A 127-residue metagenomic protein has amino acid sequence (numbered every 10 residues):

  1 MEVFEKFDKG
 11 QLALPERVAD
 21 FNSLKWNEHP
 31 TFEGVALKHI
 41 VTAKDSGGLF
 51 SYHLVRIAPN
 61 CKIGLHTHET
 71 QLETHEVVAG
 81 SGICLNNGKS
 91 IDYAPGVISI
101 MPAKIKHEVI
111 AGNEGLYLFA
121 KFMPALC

Functional and structural regions predicted by a protein language model:
M1-L49: A short, N-terminal "cap"/entry segment at the start of jelly-roll beta-barrel domains of the cupin/DSBH fold
K38-H39, S51-H68: Conserved short histidine dyad/triad with adjacent acidic residue
D45-L49, I57-C61, S81, P124-L126: Short, charged/polar surface micro-motifs in flexible loops or helix N-caps
L54, T74, I100, E114-C127: A short hydrophobic beta-strand segment most commonly corresponding to one strand of the jelly-roll/cupin
P59, T70, K89, I105-K106 (+1 more regions): A generic "binding-loop/recognition-motif" signal
L65, C84-L85, M101, H107-N113: Short beta-strand His + acidic residue motifs that chelate non-heme Fe in jelly-roll/DSBH and cupin folds
T70-E73, V77-G82, N87: Glycine- and acidic-residue-biased ligand/ion/polar-headgroup-sensing regions
G88-A103: Short acidic-glycine-tyrosine-enriched beta hairpin
